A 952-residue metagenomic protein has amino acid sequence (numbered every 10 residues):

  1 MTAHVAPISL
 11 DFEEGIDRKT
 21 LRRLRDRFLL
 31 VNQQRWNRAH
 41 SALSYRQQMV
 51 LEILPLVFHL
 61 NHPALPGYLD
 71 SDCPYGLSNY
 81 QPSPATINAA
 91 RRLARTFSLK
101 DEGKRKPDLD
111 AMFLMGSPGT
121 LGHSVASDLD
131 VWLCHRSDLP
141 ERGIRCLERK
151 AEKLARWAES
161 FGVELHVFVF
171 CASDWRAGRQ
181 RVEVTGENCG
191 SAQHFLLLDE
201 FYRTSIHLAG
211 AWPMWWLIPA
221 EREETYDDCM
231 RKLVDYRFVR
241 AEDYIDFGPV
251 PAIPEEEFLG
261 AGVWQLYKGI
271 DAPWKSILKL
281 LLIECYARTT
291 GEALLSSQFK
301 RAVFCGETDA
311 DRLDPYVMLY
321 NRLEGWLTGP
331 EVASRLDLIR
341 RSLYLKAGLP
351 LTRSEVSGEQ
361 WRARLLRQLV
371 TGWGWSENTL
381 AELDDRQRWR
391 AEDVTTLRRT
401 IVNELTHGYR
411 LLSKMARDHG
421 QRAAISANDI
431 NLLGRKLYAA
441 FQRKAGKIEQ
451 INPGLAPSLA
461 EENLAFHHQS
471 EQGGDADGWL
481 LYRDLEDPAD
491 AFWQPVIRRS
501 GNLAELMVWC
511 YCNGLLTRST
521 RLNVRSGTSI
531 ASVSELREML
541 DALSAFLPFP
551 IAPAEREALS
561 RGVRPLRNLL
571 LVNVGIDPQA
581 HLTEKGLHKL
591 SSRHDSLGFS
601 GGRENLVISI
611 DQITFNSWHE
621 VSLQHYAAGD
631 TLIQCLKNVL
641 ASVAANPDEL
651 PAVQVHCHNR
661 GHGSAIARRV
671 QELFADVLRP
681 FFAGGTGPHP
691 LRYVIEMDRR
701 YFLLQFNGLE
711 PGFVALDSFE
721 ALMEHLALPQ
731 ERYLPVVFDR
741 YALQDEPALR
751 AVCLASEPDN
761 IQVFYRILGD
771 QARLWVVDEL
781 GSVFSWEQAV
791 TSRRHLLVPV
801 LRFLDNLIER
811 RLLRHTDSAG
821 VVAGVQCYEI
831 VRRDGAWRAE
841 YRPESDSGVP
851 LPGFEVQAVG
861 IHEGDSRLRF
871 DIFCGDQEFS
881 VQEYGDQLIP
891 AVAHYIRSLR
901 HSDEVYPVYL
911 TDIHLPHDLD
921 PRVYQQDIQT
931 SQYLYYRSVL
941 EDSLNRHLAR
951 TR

Functional and structural regions predicted by a protein language model:
M1-R91, G178-V182, N188, F195 (+1 more regions): Nucleotidyltransferase catalytic cores
G67-A126: Well-ordered mid-protein domain cores that form the structural environment of catalytic cofactors
F113, T120-L147, E164-V169: Catalytic metal-binding acidic patch
S127-H135, E141-G143, F161, V182-N188 (+2 more regions): Extended helix-rich, non-globular scaffold segments
L129-H135, L139, C146-E152, R340-R341 (+1 more regions): Amphipathic alpha-helical scaffolding segments
E152-K153, S173: Basic- and aromatic-enriched surface patches that contact anionic nucleotides/nucleic acids
R156-G162: Arginine/glycine-rich "motif VI" loop of SF2 helicases in the C-terminal RecA-like domain
V163-T185: Short, conserved secondary-structure transition motifs
